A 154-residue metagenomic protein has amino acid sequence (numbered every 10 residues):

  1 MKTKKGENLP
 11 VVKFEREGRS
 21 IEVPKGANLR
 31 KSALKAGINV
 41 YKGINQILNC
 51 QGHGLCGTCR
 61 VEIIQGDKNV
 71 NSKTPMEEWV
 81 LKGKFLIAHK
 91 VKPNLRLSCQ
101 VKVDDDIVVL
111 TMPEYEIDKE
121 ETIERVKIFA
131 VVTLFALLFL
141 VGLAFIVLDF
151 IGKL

Functional and structural regions predicted by a protein language model:
M1-L48: N-terminal extramembrane/targeting module of integral membrane proteins
V11, R19, W79-Q100: Polyanion-binding and phosphate-handling cores
V40-D67, H89-D104: Local cysteine-cluster metal-coordination motifs and their immediate loop/turn environment, predominantly Fe-S cluster
Q46, K68-S72, V109-E114: Short cysteine/histidine-rich zinc-coordinating motifs and their immediately flanking basic loops
I63, K68-H89: Rieske [2Fe-2S] iron-sulfur-binding domain
V101-E124: Juxtamembrane amphipathic/hinge helix adjacent to a transmembrane helix
T122-L154: C-terminal single-pass membrane-anchor helix
